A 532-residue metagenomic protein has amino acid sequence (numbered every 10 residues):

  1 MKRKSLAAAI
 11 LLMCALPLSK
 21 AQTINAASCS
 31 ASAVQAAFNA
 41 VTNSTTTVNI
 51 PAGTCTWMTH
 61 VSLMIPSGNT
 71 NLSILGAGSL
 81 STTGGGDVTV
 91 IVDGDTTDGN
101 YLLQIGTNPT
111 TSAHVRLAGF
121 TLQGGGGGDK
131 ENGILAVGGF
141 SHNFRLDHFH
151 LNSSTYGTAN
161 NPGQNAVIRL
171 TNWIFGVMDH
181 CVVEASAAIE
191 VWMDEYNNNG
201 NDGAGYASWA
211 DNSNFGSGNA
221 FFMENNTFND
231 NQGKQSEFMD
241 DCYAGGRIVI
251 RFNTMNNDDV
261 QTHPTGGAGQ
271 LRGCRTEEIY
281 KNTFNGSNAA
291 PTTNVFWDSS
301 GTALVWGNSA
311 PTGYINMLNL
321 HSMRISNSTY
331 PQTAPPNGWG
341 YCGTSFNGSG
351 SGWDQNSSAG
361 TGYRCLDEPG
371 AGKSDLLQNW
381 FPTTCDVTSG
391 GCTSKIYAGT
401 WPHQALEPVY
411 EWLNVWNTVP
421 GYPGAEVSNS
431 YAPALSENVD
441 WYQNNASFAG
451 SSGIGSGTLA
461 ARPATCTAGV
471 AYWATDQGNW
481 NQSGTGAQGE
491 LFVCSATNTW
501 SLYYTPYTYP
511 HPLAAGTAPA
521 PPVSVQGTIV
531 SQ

Functional and structural regions predicted by a protein language model:
K2-A7, T23, A33, N69 (+1 more regions): Enriched but not universal
A8-A15: Bacterial N-terminal signal peptides
P17-A21: Sec/Tat signal peptide C-region and signal peptidase I cleavage site
Q22-S32, T56-W57, N69-N132, S153-A159: Right-handed parallel beta-helix/beta-spiral solenoid domain characteristic of secreted/periplasmic
T23-P51, T56-W57, S62-M64, G455-R462 (+1 more regions): Acidic Gly/Asp/Thr-rich repetitive segments characteristic of extracellular carbohydrate-active and adhesion proteins
S62, G99-Q104, G128-A136, N143 (+9 more regions): Structural detector of coil-to-beta-strand junctions
N71-A77, A113-G124, S141-Y156, N172-V260 (+8 more regions): Right-handed parallel beta-helix
V439-T485, S501-T517: Extracellular/surface-exposed low-complexity repeats and stalk/linker segments enriched in Gly/Pro and small polar
